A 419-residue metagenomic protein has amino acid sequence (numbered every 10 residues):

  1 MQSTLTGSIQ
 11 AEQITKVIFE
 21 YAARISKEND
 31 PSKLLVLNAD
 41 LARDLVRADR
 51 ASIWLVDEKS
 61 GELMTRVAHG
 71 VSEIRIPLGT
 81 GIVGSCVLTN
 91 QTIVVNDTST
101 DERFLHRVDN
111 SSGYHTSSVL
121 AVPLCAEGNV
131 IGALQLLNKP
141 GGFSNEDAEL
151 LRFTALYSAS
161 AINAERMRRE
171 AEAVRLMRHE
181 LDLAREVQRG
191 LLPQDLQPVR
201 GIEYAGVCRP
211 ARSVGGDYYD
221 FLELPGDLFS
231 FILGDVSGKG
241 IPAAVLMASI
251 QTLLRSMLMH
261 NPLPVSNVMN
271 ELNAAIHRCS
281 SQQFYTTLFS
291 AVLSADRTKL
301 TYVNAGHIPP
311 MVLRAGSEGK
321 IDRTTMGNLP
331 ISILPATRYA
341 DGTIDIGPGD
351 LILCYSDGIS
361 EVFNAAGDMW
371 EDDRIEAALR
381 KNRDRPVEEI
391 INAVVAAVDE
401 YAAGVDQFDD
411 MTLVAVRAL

Functional and structural regions predicted by a protein language model:
M1-K33, I131, A161: Signal-transmission linkers at sensory-effector interfaces
Q2-Q10, I74-R75, I131, L137-T154 (+4 more regions): Regulatory loop-to-helix N-cap segments in sensory/regulatory domains that couple ligand/signal detection
V56, E62-R66, S72-R107: Regulatory sensory and allosteric helical modules in signal-transduction proteins and certain transcription factors
E62-M64, N96-S118, N138, A275 (+1 more regions): Signal-transducing coupling segments at domain and membrane junctions
S117-A126, G132: A short, aliphatic-rich beta-strand micro-motif
A126, G142-N163, A248-S249, G347-P348: Amphipathic alpha-helical "output/dimerization" segments
R168, E172-L353, A403-L419: … and, occasionally, acidic/histidine-rich disordered N-termini of signaling adaptors
F289, G342-C354, I359-L419: C-terminal catalytic subdomain
